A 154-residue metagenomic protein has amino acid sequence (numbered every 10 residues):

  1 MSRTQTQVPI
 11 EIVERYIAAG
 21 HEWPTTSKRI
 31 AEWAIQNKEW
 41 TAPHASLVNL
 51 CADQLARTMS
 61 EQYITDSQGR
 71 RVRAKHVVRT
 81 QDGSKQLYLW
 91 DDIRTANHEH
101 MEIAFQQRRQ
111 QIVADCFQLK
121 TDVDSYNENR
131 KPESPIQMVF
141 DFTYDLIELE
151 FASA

Functional and structural regions predicted by a protein language model:
M1-E11, L47-A154: Phospho-regulated, low-complexity intrinsically disordered regions of nuclear gene-regulatory and chromatin-associated
S2, T6, A19-K28, T41-V48: Alpha-helix N-cap/helix-initiation sites
E11-R15, T26-T41: DNA-recognition alpha helix
G20, N37-A42, T58, Q62 (+1 more regions): Amphipathic alpha-helical interaction segments
